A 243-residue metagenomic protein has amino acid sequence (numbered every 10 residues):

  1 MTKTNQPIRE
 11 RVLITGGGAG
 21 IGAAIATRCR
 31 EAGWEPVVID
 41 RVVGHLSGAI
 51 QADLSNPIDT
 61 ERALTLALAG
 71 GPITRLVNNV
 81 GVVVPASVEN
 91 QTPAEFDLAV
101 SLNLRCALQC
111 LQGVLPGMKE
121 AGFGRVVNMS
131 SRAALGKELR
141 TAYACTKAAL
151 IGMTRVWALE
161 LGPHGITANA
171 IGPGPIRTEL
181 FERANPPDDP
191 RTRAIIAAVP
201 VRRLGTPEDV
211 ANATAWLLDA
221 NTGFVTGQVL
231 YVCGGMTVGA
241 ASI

Functional and structural regions predicted by a protein language model:
T2-T4, T226-I243: Short C-terminal tail/terminal secondary-structure segment of NAD(P)H-dependent dehydrogenase/reductase domains
N79-V84, G235: Conserved NAD(P)H cofactor-binding loop of Rossmann-fold oxidoreductase domains
S87-V88, T92-V100, R191, I195: Substrate-binding pocket helix/loop in short-chain dehydrogenase/reductase
Q91, R132, K137-C145, V156: Active-site loop-to-helix junction immediately N-terminal to the catalytic Tyr of the SDR YXXXK motif in Rossmann-fold
L111, T146, T154: Active-site helix of classical SDR
P116, L159-P163, G223: Alpha-helical segment proximal to the catalytic Tyr-Lys
A170, P190-V225, V232-G234: C-terminal helical subdomain
